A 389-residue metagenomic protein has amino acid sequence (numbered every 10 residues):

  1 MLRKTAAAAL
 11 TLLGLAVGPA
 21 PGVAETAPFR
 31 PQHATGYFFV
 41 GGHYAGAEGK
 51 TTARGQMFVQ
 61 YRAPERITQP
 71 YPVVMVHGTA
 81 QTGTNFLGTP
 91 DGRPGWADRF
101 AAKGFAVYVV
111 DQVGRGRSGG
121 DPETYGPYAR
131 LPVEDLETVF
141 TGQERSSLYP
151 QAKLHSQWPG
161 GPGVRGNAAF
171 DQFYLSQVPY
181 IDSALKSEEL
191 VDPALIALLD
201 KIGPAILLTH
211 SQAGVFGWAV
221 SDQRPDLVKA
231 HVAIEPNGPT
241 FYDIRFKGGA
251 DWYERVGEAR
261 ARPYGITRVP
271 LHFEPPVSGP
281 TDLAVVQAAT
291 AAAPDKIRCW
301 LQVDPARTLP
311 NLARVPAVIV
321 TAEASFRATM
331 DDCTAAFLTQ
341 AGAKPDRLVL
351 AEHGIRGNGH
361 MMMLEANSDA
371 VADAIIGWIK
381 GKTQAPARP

Functional and structural regions predicted by a protein language model:
E25-T68: N-terminal cap/lid segment of alpha/beta-hydrolase-fold proteins
Q69-G78: Short beta-strand element of the alpha/beta-hydrolase
R93-G120, G126: Conserved alpha/beta-hydrolase
Q143, P159-V178, S183-I206: Conserved acidic catalytic loop of the alpha/beta-hydrolase fold
L208-G217: Gly/Ala-rich beta-loop-alpha elbow adjacent to hydrolase catalytic centers
F216, F326-C333: Conserved alpha/beta-hydrolase "acid-adjacent" motif
A313, I319-T321: Short beta-strand/loop motif that positions the catalytic acidic residue of the alpha/beta-hydrolase fold
H353-P389: Catalytic active-site module of serine/aspartate enzymes centered on a nucleophile-bearing elbow/loop
